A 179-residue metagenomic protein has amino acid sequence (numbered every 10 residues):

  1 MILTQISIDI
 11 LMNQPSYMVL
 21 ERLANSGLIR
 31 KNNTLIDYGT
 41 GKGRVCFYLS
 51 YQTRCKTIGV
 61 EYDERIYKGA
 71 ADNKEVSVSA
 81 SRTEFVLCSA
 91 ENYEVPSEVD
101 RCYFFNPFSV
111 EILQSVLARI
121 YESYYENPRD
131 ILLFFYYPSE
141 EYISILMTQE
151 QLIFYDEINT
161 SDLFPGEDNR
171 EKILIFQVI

Functional and structural regions predicted by a protein language model:
M1-R30: S-adenosyl-L-methionine
N32-G41: Conserved class I S-adenosyl-L-methionine
G43-F47: Glycine-rich SAM-binding Motif I of class I
K56-E61: Conserved SAM-binding motif I beta-strand of class I
R65-I66: Conserved short alpha-helix immediately C-terminal to the canonical SAM/SAH-binding motif I of Rossmann-like
G69-P96: S-adenosyl-L-methionine
R101-I112: A short SAM/SAH-binding and catalytic strip from SAM-dependent methyltransferases
E111-L174: C-terminal substrate-binding/active-site "lid" region of AdoMet-derived donor-dependent transferases
